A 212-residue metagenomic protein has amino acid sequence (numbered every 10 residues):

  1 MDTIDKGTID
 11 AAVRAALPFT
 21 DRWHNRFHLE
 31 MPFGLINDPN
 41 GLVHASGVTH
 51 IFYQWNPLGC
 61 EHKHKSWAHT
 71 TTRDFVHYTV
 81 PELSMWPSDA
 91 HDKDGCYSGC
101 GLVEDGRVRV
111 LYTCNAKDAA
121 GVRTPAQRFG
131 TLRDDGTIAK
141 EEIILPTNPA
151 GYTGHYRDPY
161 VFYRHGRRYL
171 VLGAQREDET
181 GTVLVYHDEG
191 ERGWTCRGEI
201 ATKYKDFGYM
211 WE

Functional and structural regions predicted by a protein language model:
M1-E212: Beta-rich carbohydrate-recognition and catalytic domains
